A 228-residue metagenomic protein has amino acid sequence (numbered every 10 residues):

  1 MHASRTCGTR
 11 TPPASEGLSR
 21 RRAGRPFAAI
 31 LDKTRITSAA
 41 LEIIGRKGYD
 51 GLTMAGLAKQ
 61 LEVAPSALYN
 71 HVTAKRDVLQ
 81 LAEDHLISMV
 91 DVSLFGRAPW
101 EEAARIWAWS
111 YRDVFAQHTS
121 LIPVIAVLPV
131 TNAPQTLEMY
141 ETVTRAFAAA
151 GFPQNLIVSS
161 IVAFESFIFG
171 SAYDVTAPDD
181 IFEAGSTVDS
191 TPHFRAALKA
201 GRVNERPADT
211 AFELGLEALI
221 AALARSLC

Functional and structural regions predicted by a protein language model:
M1-L31, P192-E205: N-terminal intrinsically disordered/low-complexity leader segments
R35, A39-D77, L81: Helix-turn-helix
R35, D77, I106, E138 (+4 more regions): Amphipathic alpha-helical interaction segments
E83-M89: Short, basic, alpha-helical segments at the C-terminal edge of helix-turn-helix-like DNA-binding modules
V92-E138, F164: Hydrophobic alpha-helical connector segments
L137-V188, G201, L223-L227: Hydrophobic alpha-helical bundle segments that form small-molecule/ligand-binding pockets
D209-C228: C-terminal all-alpha effector/ligand-binding and dimerization domain of prokaryotic HTH-type transcriptional repressors
